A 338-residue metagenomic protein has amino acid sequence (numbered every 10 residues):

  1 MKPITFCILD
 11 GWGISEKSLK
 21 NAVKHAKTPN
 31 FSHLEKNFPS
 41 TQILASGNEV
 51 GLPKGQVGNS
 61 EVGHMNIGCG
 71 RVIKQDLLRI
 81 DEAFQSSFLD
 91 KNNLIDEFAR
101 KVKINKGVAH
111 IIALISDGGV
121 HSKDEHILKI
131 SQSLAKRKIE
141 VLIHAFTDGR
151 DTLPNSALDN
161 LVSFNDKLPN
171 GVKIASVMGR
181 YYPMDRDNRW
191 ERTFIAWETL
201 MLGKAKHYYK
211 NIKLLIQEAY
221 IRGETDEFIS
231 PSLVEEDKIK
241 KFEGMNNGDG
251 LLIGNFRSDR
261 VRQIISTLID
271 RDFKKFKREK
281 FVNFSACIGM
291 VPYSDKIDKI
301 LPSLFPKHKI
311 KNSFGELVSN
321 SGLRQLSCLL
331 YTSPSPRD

Functional and structural regions predicted by a protein language model:
P3-I14, L34, I67, V108-D117 (+5 more regions): Beta-strand elements within well-structured catalytic alpha/beta cores of enzymes that handle phosphate/sulfate esters
S18, N105-S133, R137-S163: Active-site histidine-anchored catalytic micro-motif
A22-Q56, K277-C287: Short, structured active-site-proximal loop/turn typified by the sulfatase FGly-forming signature C/S-X-P-X-R
K54-Q85: Active-site segment of extracytoplasmic enzymes that catalyze sulfate/phosphate-ester chemistry
Q85-N105, L128-S133: Short, charged beta->alpha transition segments
T152-I239, N246, V261, S266-K275: Long, well-ordered, tryptophan-enriched scaffold segments
E236-L323: Segments forming glycine/polar-rich beta-alpha architectures that bind adenosine-containing cofactors
Y331-D338: Conserved small/polar residues in nucleotide/adenosyl-binding loops
